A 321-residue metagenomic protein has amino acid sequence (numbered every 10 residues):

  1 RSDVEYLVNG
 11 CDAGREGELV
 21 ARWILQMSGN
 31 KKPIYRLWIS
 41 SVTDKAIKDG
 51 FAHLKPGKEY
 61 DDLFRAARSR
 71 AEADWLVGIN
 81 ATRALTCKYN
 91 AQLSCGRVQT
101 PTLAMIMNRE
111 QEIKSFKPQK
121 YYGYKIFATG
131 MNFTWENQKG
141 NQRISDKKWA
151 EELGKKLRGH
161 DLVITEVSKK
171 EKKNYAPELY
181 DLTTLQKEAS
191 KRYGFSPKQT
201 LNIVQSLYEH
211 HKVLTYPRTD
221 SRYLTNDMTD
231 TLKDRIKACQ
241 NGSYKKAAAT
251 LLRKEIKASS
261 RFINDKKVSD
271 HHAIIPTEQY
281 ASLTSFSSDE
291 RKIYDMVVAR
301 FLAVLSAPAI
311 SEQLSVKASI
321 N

Functional and structural regions predicted by a protein language model:
R1-N321: Toprim catalytic domain recognition across nucleic-acid enzymes
